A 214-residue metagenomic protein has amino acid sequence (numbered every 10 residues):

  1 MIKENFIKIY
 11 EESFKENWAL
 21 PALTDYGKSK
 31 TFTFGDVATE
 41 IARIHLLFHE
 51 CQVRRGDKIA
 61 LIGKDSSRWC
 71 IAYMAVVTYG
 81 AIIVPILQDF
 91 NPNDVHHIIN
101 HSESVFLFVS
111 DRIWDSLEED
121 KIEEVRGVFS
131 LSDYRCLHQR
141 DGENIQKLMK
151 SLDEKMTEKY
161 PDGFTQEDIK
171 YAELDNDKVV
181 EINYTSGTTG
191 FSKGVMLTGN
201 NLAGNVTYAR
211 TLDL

Functional and structural regions predicted by a protein language model:
M1-A22, T39: A short N-terminal helical cap/helix-turn-helix that marks the beginning of AMP-binding/adenylate-forming
I2, A22-S66, C70, M74 (+3 more regions): Conserved AMP-binding/adenylate-forming core of the ANL superfamily
W18-A19, K147-Y184, F191, L214: Conserved pre-ATP/AMP-binding loop-to-beta segment of ANL
T33-G35, Y171-A172, V180-V206: Conserved AMP-binding A3 loop
I59, V76, L107, V179 (+1 more regions): Conserved S/T- and glycine-rich ATP-binding loop of Class I adenylate-forming
G63, I86-L87, R126-C136: Short beta-strand elements of ligand-binding domains
M74-Y79, H101: Short hydrophobic alpha-helices that are characteristic scaffold elements of the AMP-binding
Q88-D120, N205-L214: Conserved ATP-dependent adenylate/AMP-binding module captured primarily in the ANL superfamily
